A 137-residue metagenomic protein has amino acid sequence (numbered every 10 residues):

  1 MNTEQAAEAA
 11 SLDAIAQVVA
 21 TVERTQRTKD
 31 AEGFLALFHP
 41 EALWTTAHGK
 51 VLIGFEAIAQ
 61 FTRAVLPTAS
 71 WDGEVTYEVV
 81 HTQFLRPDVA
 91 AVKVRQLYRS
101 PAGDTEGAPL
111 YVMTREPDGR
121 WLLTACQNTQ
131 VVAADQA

Functional and structural regions predicted by a protein language model:
M1-P40, A134-A137: Short, low-complexity N-terminal intrinsically disordered segments enriched in polar/charged residues
Q17-V18, E74-Y77, A108: Short, conserved clusters of charged catalytic residues that mark active-site and nucleotide-handling motifs
V22, F34-L35, A42, G54 (+3 more regions): Hydrophobic pocket/interface hotspot
F38, Q96-Y98, Q127-N128: Short beta-strand segments enriched in hydrophobic/aromatic residues within well-folded beta-rich domains
L43, K50, Q60-A102: Surface-exposed, charged secondary-structure patches
I53, R99-A102, V131-A134: A short local loop/turn or secondary-structure capping micro-motif enriched for an aromatic residue
E106-A137: Short beta-strand edge/turn micro-motifs at domain boundaries
